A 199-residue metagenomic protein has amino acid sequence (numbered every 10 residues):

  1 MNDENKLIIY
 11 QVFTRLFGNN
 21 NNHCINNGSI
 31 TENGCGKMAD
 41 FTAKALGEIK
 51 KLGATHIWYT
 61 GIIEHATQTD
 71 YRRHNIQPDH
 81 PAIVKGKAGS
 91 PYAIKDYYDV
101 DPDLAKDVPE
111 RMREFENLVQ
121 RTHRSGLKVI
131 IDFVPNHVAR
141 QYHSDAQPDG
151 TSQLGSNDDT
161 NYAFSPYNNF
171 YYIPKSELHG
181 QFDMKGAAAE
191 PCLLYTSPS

Functional and structural regions predicted by a protein language model:
M1-K128, N136-V138, H143-A146, M184-A187: N-terminal structural segment of carbohydrate-active enzymes
I83, Q147-A188: Acidic, His- and aromatic-enriched active-site or binding-groove loops in soluble protein domains that engage sugars
Y195-S199: Conserved small/polar residues in nucleotide/adenosyl-binding loops
